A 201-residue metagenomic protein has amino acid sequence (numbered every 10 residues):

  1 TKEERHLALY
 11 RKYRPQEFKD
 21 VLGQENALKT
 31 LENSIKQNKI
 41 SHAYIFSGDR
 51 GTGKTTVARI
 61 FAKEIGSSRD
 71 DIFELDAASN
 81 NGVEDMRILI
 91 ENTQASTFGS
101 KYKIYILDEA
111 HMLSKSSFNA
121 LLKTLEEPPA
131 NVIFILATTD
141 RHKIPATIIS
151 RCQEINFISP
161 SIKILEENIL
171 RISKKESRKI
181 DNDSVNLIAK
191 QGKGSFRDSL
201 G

Functional and structural regions predicted by a protein language model:
T1-E154, P160-I164, I172, N182: P-loop/Walker A NTP-binding region and its immediately flanking N-terminal helices in P-loop NTPase folds
T55, K193-G194: Short secondary-structure transition/capping segments
Y105, L170, K174, V185-Q191 (+1 more regions): C-terminal helical "lid" of AAA+/P-loop NTPase domains
N156-F157, A189: A ubiquitous short alpha-helical element
S177: Extended polybasic, low-complexity segments that bind anionic RNA or targeting/receptor surfaces
